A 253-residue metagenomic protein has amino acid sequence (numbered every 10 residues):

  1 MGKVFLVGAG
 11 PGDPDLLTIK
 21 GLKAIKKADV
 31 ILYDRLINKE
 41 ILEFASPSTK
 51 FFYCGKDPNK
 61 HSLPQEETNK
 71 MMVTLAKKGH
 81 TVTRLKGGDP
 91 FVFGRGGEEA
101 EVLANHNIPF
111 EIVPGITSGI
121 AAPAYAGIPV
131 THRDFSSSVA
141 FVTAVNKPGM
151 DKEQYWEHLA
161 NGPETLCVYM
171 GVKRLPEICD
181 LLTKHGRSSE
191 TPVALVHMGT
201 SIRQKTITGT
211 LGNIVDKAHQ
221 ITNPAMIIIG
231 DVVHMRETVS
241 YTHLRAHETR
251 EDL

Functional and structural regions predicted by a protein language model:
M1-P14, I19-I116, N213: Class I S-adenosyl-L-methionine
G2-V4, K78-V82, S138, N146-R245: A contiguous loop/helix-start segment that scaffolds small-molecule binding in enzyme catalytic cores
K39-E40, P58-H61, T117-A121, V139-F141 (+3 more regions): Short gly/pro/ser/thr-enriched loop/turn and capping motifs at secondary-structure boundaries
I41-L42, L103, A122, I178 (+2 more regions): Hydrophobic packing residues within well-ordered alpha-helices of enzyme cores
T49-K56, N107-E111, V130-S137, G186-L195: Short hydrophobic/aromatic-enriched beta-strand-loop microsegments
D89-G162, K205-T208: Class I SAM-dependent methyltransferase SAM-binding "motif I" and its flanking Rossmann-like core
H243, R250-L253: Single conserved hydrophobic/aromatic residue that forms the stacking wall/gate of nucleotide- or nucleobase-binding
